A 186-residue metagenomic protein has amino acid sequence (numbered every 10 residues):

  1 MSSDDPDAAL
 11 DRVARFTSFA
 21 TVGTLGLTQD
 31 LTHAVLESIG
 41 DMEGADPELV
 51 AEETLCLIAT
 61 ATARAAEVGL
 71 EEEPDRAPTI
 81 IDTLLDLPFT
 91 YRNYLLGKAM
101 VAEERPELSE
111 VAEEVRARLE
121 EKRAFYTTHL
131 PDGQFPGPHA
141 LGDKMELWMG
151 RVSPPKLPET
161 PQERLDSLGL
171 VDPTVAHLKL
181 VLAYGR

Functional and structural regions predicted by a protein language model:
M1, D5-R12, E43-D46, E72-R76 (+4 more regions): Alpha-helix capping and helix-coil boundary motifs
M1-D4, E67-V68, E159: Charged, low-complexity surface segments at secondary-structure and domain boundaries
S2-P47: Short N-terminal edge-element motif at the start of the domain
D7-A14, H33-G40, A59, A63 (+7 more regions): Residue-level detector of alpha-helical secondary structure
T28, T32-L36, A66, L70 (+3 more regions): Residue-level signal for secondary-structure boundary elements
D30-R76: N-terminal interaction modules that seed assembly of large macromolecular complexes
A61-T62, P74-M100: Mature extracellular/secreted ectodomains of secretory-pathway proteins
T90-R186: Helix-driven interaction modules
